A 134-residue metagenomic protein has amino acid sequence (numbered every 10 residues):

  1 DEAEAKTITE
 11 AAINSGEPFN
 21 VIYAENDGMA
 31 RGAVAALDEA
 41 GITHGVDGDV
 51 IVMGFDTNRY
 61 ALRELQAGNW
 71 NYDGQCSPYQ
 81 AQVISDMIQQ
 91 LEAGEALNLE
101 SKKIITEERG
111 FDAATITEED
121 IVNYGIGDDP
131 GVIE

Functional and structural regions predicted by a protein language model:
D1-R63: Hydrophobic alpha-helical
T9, A67, Q89: Short, surface-exposed amphipathic charged segments that create phosphate/polyanion-binding patches used for binding
P18, T43, W70, A96-L97: Conserved hydrophobic residue
I51, N71-Y72, R109: Conserved beta-strand segments of alpha/beta enzyme cores
E64-Q66, N123: Short aromatic-enriched loop/helix-cap "lid" or pocket-rim segments at secondary-structure transitions that line
A67-P78: Short beta-strand elements at the ligand-binding edges of bilobed clamshell
C76-E134: Hinge/cleft segment of the Venus flytrap/periplasmic-binding protein
